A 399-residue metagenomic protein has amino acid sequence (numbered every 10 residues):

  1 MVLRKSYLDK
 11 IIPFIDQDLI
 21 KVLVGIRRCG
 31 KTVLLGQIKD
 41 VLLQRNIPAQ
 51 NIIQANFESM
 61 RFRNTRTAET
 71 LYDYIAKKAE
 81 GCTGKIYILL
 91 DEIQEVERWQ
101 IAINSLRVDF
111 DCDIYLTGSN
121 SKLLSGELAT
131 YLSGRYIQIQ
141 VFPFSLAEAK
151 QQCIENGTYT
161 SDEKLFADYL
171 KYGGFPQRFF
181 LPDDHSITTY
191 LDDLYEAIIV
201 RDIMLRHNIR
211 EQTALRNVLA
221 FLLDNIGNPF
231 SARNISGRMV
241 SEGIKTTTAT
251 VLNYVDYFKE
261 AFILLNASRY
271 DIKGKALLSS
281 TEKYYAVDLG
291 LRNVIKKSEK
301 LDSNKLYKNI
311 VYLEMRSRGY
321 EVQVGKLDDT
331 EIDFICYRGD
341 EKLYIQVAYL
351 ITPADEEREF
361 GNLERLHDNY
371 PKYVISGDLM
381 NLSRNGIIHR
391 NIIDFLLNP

Functional and structural regions predicted by a protein language model:
V2-D16: Pre-Walker A adenine-sensing motif
L23: Hydrophobic anchor at the beta1->P-loop junction of P-loop NTPases
K31: Conserved lysine of the Walker
L34, I38: Hydrophobic positions on the alpha1 helix immediately C-terminal to the Walker A/P-loop
N51, D184-K342: Accessory nucleic acid-recognition modules appended to NTPase machines
Q54-G84: Short glycine-rich substrate-engagement loop in P-loop NTPases that contacts/grips substrate
S119-S121, S125-P229: Interdomain motor-coupling "hinge/lid" segment immediately C-terminal to the ATP-binding subdomain of NTP-driven enzymes
G325, Y349-I393: Catalytic cores of nucleic-acid endonucleases
